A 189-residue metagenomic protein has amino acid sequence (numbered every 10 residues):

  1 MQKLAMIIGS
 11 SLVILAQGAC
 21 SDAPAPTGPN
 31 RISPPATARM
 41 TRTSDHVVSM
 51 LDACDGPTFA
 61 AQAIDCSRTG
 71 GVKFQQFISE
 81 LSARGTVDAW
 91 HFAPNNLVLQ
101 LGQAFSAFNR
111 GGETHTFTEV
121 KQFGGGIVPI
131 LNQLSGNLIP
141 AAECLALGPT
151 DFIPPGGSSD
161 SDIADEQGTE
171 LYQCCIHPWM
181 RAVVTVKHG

Functional and structural regions predicted by a protein language model:
M1-I8: Bacterial N-terminal signal peptides that target proteins for export
S11-L12: Repetitive helical segments and hydrophobic/amphipathic motifs
L15-A19: C-terminal motif of bacterial Sec signal peptides marking the signal peptidase cleavage site
S21-G189: Extracytoplasmic copper-binding redox domains, predominantly the cupredoxin/blue-copper superfamily
